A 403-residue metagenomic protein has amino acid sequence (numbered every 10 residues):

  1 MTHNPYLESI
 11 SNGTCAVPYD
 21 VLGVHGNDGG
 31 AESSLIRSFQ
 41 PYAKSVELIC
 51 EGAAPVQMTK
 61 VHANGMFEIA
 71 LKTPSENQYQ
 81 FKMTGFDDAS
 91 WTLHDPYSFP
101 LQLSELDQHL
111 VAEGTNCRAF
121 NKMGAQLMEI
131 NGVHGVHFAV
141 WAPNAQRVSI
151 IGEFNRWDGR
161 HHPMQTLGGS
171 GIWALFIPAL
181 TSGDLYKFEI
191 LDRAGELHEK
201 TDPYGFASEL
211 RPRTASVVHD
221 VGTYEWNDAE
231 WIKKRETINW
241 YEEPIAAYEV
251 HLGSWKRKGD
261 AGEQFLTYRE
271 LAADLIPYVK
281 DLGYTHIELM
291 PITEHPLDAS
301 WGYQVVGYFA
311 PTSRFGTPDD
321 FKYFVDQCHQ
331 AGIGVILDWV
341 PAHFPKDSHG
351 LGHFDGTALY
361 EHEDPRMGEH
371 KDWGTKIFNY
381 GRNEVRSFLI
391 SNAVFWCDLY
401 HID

Functional and structural regions predicted by a protein language model:
M1-G30, V61-A142, L167-E249, S254-E263 (+1 more regions): The feature marks proteins involved in alpha-glucan
S33, G135-H137, R147, T285-H286 (+2 more regions): Beta-sheet entry/capping signal
S38, C50, G152, H161 (+4 more regions): Glycine-rich, histidine-containing beta strand-loop boundary motifs that form or position
F39-S45, W141-V148: Short proline/glycine-enriched turn/loop motifs at strand-loop junctions of beta-rich domains
V46-L48, V148-I150, Y186: Short beta-strand elements bearing conserved aromatic residues within extracellular beta-rich modules
C50-P55, F86, E153-D158, R193: Change "in extracellular beta-sheet-rich domains … of secreted and cell-surface proteins" to "in beta-sheet-rich domains
A54-A63, R160-G168: Solvent-exposed serine/threonine-rich low-complexity stretches and specific carbohydrate-binding patches
E209, A229-A247, H251-I402: Substrate-binding/active-site clefts of carbohydrate-active enzymes
